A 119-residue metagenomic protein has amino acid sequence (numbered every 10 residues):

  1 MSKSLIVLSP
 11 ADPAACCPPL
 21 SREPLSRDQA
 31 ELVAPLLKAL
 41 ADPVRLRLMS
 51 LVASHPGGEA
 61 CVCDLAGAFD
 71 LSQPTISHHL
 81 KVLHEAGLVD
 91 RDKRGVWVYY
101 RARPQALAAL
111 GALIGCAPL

Functional and structural regions predicted by a protein language model:
M1-L40, A86: N-terminal leader segment of winged-helix/HTH proteins
R27, E31-S72, V98-Q105: N-terminal helix-turn-helix DNA-binding core of bacterial DNA-binding proteins
G67, H78, H84-E85: Alpha-helical residues within the helix-turn-helix
P74-T75, L80-K81, V98: Recognition helix of helix-turn-helix DNA-binding domains
E85-R94, R101: Beta-hairpin "wing" of winged helix-turn-helix
G111-L119: Short, charged, intrinsically disordered terminal tails
